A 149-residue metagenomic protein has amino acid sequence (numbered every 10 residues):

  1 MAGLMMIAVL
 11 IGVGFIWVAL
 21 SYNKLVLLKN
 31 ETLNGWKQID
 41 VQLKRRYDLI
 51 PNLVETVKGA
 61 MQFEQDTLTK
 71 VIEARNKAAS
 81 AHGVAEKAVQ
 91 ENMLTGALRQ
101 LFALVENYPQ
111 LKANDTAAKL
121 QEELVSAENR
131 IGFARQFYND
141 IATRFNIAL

Functional and structural regions predicted by a protein language model:
M1-L149: A helix-centric hydrophobic-segment signal that preferentially recognizes long, alpha-helical stretches used
